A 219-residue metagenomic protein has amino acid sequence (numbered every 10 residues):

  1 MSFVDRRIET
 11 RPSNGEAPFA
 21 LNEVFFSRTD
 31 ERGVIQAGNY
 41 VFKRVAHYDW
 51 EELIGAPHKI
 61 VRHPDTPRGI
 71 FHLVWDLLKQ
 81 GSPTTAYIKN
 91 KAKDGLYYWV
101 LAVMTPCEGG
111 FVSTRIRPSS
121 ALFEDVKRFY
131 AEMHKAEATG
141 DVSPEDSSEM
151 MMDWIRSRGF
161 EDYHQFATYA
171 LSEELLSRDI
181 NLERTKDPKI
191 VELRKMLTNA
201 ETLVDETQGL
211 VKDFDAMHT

Functional and structural regions predicted by a protein language model:
D5, D30, D49-E52, D65 (+11 more regions): Acidic-enriched, low-complexity/disordered segments with a strong bias for Aspartate over Glutamate
D5-K135: Sensory/regulatory domains in signal-transduction proteins
G109-D187: Sensory coupling linkers of modular signal transduction proteins
P144, T168-T219: Signal-transmission coiled-coils
